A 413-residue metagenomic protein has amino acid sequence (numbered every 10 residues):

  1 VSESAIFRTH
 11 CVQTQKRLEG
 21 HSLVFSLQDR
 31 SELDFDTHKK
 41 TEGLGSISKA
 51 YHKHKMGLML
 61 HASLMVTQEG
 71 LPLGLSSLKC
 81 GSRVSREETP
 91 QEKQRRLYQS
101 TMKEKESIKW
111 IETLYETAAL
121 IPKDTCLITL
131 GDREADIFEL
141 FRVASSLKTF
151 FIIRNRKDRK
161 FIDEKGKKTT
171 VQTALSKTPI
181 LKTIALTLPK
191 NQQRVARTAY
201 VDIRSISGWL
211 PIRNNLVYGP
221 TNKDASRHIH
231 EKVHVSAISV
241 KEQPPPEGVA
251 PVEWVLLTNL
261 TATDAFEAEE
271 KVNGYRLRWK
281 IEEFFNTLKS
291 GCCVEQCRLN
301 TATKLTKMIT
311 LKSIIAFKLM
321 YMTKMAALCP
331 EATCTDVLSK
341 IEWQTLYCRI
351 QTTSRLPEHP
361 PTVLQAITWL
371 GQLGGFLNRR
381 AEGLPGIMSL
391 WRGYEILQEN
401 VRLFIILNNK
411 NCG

Functional and structural regions predicted by a protein language model:
V1-G43, A50, K55-M59, M65-G413: Single, function-defining residue in the core of a domain
